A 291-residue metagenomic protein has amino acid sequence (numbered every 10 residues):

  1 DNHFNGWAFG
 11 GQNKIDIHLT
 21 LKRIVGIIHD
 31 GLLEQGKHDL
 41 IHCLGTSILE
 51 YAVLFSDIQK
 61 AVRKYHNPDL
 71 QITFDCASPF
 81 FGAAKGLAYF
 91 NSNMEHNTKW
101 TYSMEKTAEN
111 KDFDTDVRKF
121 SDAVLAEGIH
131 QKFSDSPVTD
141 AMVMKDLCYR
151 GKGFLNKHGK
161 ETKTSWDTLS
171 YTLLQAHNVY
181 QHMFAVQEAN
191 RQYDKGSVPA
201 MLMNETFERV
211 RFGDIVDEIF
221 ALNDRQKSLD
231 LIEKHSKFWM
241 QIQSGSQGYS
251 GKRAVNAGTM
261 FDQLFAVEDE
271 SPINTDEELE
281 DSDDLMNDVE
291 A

Functional and structural regions predicted by a protein language model:
D1-D140: Glycine-rich phosphate/ribose-binding loops and adjacent secondary-structure elements that form binding surfaces
T107-A291: C-terminal extensions of enzymes
